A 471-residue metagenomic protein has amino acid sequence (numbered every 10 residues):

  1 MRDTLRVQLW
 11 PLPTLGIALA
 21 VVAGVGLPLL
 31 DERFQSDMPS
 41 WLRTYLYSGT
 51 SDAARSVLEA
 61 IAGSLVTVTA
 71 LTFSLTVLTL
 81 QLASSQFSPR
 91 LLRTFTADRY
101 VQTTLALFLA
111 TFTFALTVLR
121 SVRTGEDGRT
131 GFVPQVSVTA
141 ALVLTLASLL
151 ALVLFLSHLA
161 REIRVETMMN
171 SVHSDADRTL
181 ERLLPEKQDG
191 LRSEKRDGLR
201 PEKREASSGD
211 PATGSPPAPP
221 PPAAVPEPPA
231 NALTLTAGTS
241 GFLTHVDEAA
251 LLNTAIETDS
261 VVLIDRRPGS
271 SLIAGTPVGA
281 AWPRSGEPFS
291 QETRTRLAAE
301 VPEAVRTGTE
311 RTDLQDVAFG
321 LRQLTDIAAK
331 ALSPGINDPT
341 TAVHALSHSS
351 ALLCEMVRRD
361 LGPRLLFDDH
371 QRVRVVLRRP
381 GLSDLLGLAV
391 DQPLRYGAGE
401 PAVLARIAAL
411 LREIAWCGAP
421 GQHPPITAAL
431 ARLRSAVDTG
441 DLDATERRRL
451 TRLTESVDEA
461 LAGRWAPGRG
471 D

Functional and structural regions predicted by a protein language model:
M1-G16, Y45-G63, S88-F108, G128-A141 (+1 more regions): Membrane-interface segments at loop-to-transmembrane junctions
M1-R2, P11, L27, D31-D37 (+2 more regions): N-terminal intrinsically disordered, cationic/polar leader segments that include organellar targeting peptides
G16-Q35, S48-G125, L149-L156, A328: Transmembrane alpha-helix detector for multi-pass membrane proteins
E32, S36, L82, R123-D127 (+3 more regions): Transmembrane helix-loop junctions in multipass membrane proteins, especially transporters and channels
A140, L144-R161: Alpha-helical transmembrane segments and their immediate juxtamembrane interface regions
L154-L263, R267-P268, V278-D471: Short basic (Lys/Arg) and small-residue
